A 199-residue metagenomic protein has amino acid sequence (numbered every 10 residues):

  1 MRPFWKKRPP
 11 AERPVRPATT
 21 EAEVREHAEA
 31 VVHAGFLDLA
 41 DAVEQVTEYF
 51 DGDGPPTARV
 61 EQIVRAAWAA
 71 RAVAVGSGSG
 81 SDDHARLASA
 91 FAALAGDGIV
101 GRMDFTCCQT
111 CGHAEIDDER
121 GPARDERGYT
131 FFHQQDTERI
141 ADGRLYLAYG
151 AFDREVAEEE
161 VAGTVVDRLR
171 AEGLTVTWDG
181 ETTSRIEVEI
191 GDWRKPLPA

Functional and structural regions predicted by a protein language model:
M1-G121, P196-A199: Intrinsic disorder/low-complexity detector
R2-K6, I140-D142, Y146-A199: Acidic, proline/glycine-rich low-complexity IDRs
E12, D82, S89, Q135 (+2 more regions): Short, flexible coil/linker segments at or flanking structured domains
E44, I63, R124-E126, G173 (+1 more regions): Alpha-helical structural elements
S79-S81, A123-G128, R154-E155, V165-D167: A short linear-motif detector with a strong N-terminal bias
T106-L145: An N-terminal amphipathic alpha-helical segment
